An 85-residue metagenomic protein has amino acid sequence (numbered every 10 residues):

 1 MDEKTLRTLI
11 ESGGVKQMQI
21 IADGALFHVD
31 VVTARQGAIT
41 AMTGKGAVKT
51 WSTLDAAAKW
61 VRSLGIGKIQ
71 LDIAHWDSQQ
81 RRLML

Functional and structural regions predicted by a protein language model:
M1-D2, T53: Residue-level preference for nonpolar/small residues embedded in alpha-helices
D2-L6, E11-A22, A38: N-terminal intrinsically disordered, cationic/polar leader segments that include organellar targeting peptides
T8, M42-G44, L85: Eukaryotic phosphotyrosine signaling hubs
V15, I66-K68: Short secondary-structure junction motifs
I20-G46, L71-W76: Short aromatic-glycine-(Arg/Gly/Cys) micro-motifs in beta-strand/loop hairpins
Q36-I39, V48, R62-L64, R81: Peripheral peptide segments
S52-I66: A short, charged, amphipathic alpha-helix used as a generic interaction element across diverse proteins
D77-L85: Intrinsically disordered, low-complexity charged/polar segments
